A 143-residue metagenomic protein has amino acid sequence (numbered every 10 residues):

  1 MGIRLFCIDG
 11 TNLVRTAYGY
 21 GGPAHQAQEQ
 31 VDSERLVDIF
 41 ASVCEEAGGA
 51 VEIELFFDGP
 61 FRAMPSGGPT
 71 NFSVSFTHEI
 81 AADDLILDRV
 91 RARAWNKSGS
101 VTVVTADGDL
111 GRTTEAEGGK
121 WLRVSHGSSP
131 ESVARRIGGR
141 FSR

Functional and structural regions predicted by a protein language model:
I3-L5, N12-R143: Nuclease catalytic cores that cleave nucleic-acid phosphodiester bonds, predominantly acidic two-metal-ion
